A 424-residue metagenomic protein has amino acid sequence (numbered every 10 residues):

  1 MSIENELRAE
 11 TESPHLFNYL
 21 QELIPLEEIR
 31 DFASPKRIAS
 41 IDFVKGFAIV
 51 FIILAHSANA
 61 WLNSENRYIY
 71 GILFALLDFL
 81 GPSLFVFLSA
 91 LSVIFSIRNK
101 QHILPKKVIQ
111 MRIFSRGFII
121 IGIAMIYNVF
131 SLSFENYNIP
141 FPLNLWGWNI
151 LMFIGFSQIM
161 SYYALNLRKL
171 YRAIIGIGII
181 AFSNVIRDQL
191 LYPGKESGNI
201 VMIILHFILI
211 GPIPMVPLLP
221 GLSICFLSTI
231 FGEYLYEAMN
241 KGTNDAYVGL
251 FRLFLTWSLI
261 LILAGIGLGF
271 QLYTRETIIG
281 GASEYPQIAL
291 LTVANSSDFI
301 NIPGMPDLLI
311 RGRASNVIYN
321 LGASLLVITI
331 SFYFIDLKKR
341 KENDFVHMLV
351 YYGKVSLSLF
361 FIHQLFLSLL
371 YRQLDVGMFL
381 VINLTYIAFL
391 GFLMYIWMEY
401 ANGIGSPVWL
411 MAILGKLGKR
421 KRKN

Functional and structural regions predicted by a protein language model:
S2-N424: Alpha-helical transmembrane segments and their immediate juxtamembrane cytosolic regions
